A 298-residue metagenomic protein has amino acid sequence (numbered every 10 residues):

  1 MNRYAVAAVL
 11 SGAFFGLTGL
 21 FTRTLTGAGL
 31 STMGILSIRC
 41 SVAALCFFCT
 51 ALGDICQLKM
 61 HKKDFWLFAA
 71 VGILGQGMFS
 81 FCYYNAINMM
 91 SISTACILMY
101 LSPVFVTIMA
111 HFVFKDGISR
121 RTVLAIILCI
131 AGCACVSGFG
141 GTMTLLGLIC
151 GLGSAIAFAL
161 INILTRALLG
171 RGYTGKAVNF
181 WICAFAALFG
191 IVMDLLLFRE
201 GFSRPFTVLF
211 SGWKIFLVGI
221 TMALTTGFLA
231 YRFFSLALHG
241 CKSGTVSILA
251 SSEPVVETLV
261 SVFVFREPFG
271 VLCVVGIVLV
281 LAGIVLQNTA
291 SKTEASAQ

Functional and structural regions predicted by a protein language model:
M1-I38, G140-A167, A295-Q298: Glycine-/small-residue-enriched transmembrane alpha-helix faces in small-molecule transporters and effluxers
N2-A7, M33-C49, A70, L128 (+3 more regions): Hydrophobic alpha-helical transmembrane segments of multi-pass integral membrane proteins, especially transporters
G12, I38, A95-L101, T165-L188 (+1 more regions): Helix-helix packing/entry segments at the starts of transmembrane helices
L17-G19, F48-S93, M99, C135-V136 (+1 more regions): Specific transmembrane alpha-helical segments of multi-pass solute transporters/efflux pumps, especially DMT/EamA
L20-T32, N88, V136-L146, L195-W213 (+3 more regions): Membrane-interface helix termini and inter-helical loops of multi-pass transporters
C40, T225, S251-Q298: C-terminal-most transmembrane helix of multi-pass membrane proteins
C46, A51, Y83, S102-L124 (+1 more regions): C-terminal transmembrane-helix exit sites in multi-pass transporters
F47, A69, I118-G138, C150 (+2 more regions): Hydrophobic transmembrane alpha-helices of multi-pass small-molecule transport proteins
